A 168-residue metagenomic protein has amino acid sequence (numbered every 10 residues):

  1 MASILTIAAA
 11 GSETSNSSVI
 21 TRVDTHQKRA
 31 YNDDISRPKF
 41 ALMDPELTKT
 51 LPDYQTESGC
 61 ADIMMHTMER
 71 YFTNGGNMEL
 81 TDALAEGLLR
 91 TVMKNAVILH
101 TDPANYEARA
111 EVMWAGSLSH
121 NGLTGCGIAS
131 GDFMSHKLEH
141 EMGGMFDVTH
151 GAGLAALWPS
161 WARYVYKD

Functional and structural regions predicted by a protein language model:
M1-L80: A glycine/threonine-rich phosphate-anchoring loop and its flanking beta-alpha core in nucleotide/phosphate-binding
R70-D168: Active-site segments that bind and position negatively charged phosphate/pyrophosphate groups
